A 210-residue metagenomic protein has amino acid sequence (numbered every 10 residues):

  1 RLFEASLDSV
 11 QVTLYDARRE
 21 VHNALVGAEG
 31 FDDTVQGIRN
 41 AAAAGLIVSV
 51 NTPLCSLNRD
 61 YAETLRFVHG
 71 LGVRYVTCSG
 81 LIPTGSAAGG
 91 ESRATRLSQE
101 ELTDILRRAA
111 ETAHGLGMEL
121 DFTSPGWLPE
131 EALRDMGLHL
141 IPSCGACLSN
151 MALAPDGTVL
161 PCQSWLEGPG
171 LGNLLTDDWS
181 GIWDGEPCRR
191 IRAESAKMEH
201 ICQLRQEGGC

Functional and structural regions predicted by a protein language model:
F3-S9, T13-A146, N150-L160, L166-G170: Radical SAM enzyme [4Fe-4S]-AdoMet core and its adjacent flexible, acidic and glycine-rich loops/tails across
R134-D135, T158-V159, Q163-C210: Flexible mid-to-C-terminal extensions adjoining Fe-S/redox cofactors in radical SAM and related proteins
